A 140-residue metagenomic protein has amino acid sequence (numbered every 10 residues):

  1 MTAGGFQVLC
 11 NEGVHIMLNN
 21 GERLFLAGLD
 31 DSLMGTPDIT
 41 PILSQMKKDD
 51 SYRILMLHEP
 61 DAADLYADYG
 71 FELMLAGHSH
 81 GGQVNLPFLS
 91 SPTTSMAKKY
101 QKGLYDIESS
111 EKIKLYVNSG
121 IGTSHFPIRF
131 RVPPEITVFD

Functional and structural regions predicted by a protein language model:
M1-D38, Y100-G103: Extended active-site neighborhood of metal-dependent phosphoesterases/phosphodiesterases
F6-Q7, L24, Y52-I54, E72-L73: Short, Asp-centered acidic motifs that coordinate Mg2+ and/or phosphate in catalytic or ligand-binding sites
G13, D31-M34, E59-D61, I121-T123: Short beta->alpha connector loops
R23-D31, I54-L57, I113-S119: Active-site-proximal beta-strand elements of phosphoester/diester hydrolases
L29-M34, S51-R53, P92-T94: Short, flexible loop segments at the rims of nucleotide/cofactor-binding pockets, characterized by
S44-L55: Short beta-strand/loop segments at the ligand-binding rim of alpha/beta enzyme cores
P60-V138: Conserved beta-sheet core of the metallophosphoesterase superfamily
